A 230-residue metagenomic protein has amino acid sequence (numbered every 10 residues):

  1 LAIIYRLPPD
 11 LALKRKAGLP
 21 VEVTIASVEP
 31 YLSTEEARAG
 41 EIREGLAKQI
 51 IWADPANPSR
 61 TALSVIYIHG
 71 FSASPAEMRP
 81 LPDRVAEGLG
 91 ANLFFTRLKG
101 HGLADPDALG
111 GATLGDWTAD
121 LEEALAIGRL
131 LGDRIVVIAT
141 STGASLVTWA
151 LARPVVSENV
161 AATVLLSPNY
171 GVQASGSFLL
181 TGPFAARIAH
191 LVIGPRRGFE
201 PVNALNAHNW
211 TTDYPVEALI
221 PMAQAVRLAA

Functional and structural regions predicted by a protein language model:
L1-A26: N-terminal membrane-anchoring alpha-helices
E41-L98: Short, surface-exposed "cap/lid" segments of acyl-processing enzymes
Q49-S59, N209-A230: Serine-hydrolase catalytic core
R97-G102, N169: Short beta-to-alpha linker loops that shape the active-site pocket of alpha/beta-hydrolase fold enzymes
L103-L131, V136: Catalytic nucleophile-loop/oxyanion-hole region of alpha/beta-hydrolase and closely related hydrolase-like folds
I138-V147: Gly/Ala-rich beta-loop-alpha elbow adjacent to hydrolase catalytic centers
V164-S175: Active-site nucleophile loop of the alpha/beta-hydrolase fold
